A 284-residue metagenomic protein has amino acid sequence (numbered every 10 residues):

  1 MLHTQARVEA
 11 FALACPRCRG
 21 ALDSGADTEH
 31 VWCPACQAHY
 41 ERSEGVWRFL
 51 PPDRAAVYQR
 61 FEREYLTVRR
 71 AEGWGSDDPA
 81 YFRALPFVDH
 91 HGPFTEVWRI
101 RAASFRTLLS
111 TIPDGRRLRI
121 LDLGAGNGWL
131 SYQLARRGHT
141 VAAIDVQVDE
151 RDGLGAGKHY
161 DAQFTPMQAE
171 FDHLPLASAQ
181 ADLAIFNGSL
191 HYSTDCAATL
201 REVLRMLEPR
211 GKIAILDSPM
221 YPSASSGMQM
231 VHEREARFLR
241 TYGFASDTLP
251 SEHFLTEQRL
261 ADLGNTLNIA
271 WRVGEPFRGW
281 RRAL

Functional and structural regions predicted by a protein language model:
L2-G75: N-terminal auxiliary segments of SAM/dcSAM-dependent transferases
E44, R48-D114: Conserved class I S-adenosyl-L-methionine
L121, N127-H173: Class I SAM-dependent methyltransferase SAM/SAH-binding core
D172-A184: A short acidic, Gly/Pro-enriched loop at the edge of an enzyme's catalytic core that lines a small-molecule cofactor
L183-C196: A short SAM/SAH-binding and catalytic strip from SAM-dependent methyltransferases
A197-K212: A short glycine-rich, Lys/Arg-flanked "PGG" loop and its adjoining helix->strand segment in the class I
A214-F238: Conserved class I S-adenosyl-L-methionine
L249-W271: Short alpha-helix
